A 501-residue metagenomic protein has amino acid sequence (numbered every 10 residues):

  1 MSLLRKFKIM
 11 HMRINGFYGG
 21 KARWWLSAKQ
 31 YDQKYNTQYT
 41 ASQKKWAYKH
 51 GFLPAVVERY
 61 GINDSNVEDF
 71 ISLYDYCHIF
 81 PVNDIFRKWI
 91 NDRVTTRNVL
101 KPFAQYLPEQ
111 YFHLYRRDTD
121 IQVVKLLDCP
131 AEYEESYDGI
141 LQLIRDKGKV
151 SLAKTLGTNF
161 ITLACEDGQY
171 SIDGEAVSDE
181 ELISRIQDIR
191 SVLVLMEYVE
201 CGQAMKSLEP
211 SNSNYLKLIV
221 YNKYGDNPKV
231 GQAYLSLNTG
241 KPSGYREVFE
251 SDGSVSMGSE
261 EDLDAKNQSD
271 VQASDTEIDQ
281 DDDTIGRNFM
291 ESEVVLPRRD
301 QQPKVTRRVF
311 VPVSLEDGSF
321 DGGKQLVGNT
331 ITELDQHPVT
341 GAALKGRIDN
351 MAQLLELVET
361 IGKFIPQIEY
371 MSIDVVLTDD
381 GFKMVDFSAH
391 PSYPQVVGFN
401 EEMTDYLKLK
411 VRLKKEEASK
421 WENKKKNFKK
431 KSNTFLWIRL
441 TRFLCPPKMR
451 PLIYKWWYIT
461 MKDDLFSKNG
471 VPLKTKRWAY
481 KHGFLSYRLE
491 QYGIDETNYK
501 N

Functional and structural regions predicted by a protein language model:
M1-K45, E58, N63-D64, D69 (+1 more regions): Alpha-helical membrane-targeting segments
K6-L141: Conserved N-proximal alpha/beta basic substrate-recognition cap immediately N-terminal to, or forming the N-lobe
N36-T40, K44, H50-S65, S254 (+3 more regions): Extended, charge-rich helix/loop segments that form flexible, surface "patches" used to engage negatively charged
N83-R87, Q203-S207, A342-I348: Active-site rim elements
P108-A164, Y170-I172, Q187-L195: Glycine- and small hydrophobic-enriched segments that form the cores of compact globular domains
R145-L152, L156-G157, E175-V327: Phosphate-binding site of ATP-dependent enzymes
T162, K217-I219, S372-D374: Short, surface-exposed charged micro-motifs
T330-E359, K363-I368, L377-N501: C-terminal active-site "lid" helix and adjoining low-complexity regulatory extension at the edge of ATP-using catalytic
